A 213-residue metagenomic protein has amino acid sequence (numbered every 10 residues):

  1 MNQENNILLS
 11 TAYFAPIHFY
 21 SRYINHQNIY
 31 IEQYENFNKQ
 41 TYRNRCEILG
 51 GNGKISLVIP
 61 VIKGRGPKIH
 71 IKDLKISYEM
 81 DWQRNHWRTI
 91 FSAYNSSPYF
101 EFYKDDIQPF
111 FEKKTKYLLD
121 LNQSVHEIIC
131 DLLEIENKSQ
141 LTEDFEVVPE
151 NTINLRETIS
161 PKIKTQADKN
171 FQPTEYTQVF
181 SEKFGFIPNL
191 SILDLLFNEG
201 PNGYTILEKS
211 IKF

Functional and structural regions predicted by a protein language model:
M1-F213: Residues lining hydrophobic/aromatic ligand-binding pockets adjacent to catalytic sites
